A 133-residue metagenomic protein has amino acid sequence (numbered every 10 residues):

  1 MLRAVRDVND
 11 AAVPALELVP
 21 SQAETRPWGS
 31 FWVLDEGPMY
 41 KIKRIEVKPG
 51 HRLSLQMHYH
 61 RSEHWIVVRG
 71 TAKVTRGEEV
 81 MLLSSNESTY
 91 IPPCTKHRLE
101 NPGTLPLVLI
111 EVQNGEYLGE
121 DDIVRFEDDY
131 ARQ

Functional and structural regions predicted by a protein language model:
M1-L2, H64, T104-R125: A short hydrophobic beta-strand segment most commonly corresponding to one strand of the jelly-roll/cupin
M1-R44, K48-L55, I123-Q133: A short, N-terminal "cap"/entry segment at the start of jelly-roll beta-barrel domains of the cupin/DSBH fold
S21, I66, I91-P92: Charged, often glycine-enriched C-terminal and inter-domain segments that act as flexible interaction/assembly
Q56-H58, H97: Histidine-centered active-site/metal-ligand motif
Y59-K73, G77-E78: Glycine- and acidic-residue-biased ligand/ion/polar-headgroup-sensing regions
G77-K96: Short acidic-glycine-tyrosine-enriched beta hairpin
L99-P102: Asparagine-centered strand-capping/turn motif at beta-strand->loop junctions
